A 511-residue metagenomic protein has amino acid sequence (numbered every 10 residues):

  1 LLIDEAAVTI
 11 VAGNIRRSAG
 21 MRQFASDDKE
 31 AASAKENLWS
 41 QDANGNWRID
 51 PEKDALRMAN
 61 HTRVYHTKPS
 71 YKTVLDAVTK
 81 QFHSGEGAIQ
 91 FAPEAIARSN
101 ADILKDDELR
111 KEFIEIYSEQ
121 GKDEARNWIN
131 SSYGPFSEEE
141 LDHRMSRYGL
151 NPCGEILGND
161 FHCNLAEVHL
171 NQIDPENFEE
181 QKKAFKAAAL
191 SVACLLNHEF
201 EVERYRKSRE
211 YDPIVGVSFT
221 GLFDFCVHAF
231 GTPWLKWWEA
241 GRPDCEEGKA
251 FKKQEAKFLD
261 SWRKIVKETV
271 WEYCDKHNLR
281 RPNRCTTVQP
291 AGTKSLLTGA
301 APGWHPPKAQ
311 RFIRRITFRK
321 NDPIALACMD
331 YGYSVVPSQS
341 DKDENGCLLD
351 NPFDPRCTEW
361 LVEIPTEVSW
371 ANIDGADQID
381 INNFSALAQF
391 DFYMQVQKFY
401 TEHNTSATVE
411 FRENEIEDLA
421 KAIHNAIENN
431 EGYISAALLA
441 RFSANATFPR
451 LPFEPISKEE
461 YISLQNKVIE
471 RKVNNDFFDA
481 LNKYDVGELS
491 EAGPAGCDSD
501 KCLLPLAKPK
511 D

Functional and structural regions predicted by a protein language model:
L1-L170, D174-P175: Active-site cavity-forming subdomains of large catalytic enzyme subunits
I3-I10, E36-W39, N44-R48, K53 (+10 more regions): Short, well-ordered alpha-helical packing segments
E5-V11, E167, K186-N197, V217-H228: Short, hydrophobic/amphipathic alpha-helical patches that form generic packing surfaces within helical domains
N14-V64, L196-R206, E210, I214 (+2 more regions): Internal maturation/activation junctions in enzymes
T79-F82, N127-D174, E179-E201, S208-Y211 (+3 more regions): Catalytic alpha/beta core of large soluble enzyme barrels
F91, L297-T298: Short linear motifs in exposed loops
K501-L504: Short linear clamp-binding motif
